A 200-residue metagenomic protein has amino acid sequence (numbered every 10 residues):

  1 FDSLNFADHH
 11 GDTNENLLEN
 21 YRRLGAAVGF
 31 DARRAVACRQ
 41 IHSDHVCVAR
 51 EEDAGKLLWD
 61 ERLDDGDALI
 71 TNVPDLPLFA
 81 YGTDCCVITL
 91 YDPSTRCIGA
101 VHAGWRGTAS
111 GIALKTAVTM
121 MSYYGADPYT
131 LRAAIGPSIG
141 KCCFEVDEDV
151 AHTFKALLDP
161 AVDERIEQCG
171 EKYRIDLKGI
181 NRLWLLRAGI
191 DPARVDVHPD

Functional and structural regions predicted by a protein language model:
F1-D200: Active-site microenvironment for binding and transforming phosphate-containing groups
